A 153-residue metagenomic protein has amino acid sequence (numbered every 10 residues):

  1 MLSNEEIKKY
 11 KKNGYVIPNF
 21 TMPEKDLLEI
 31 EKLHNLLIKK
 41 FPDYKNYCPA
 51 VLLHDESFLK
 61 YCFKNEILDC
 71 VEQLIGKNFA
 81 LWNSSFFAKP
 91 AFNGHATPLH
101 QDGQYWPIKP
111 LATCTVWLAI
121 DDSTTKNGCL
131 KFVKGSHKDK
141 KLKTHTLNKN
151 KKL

Functional and structural regions predicted by a protein language model:
M1-I108, H145: Non-heme Fe(II)-dependent double-stranded beta-helix
Y15-I17, T115-A119, C129: Conserved hydrophobic/aromatic beta-strand scaffold that supports enzyme active sites
F20-T21, K89, A119-D121, V133-S136: Structured loops at beta-to-helix junctions and adjacent beta-edge loops in soluble globular domains
K77, A91-N93, D122-T125, H137-K138: Short, charged/polar surface micro-motifs in flexible loops or helix N-caps
A80, S85, T115, C129-K131: Generic structural signal for residues positioned in beta-strands
H100, P107-T125: Short, conserved beta-strand element in jelly-roll/cupin
T125-L153: Double-stranded beta-helix
